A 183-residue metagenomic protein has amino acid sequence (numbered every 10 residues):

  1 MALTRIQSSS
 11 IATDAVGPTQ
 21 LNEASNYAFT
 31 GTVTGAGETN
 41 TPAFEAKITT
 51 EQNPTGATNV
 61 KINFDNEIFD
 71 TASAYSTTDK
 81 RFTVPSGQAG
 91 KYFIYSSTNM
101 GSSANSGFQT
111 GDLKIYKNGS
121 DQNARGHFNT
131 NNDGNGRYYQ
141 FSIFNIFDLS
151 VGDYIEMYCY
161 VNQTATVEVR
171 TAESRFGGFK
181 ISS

Functional and structural regions predicted by a protein language model:
M1-N40: Fibrous stalk/shaft segments of extracellular and virion attachment machinery
T13, S86-A89, V151: Surface-exposed loops/turns
T30-S106, K117, R125-F128, D133 (+2 more regions): Terminal (often C-terminal
Q109-G111, D153: Short beta-strand/loop motifs in extracellular/secreted proteins, especially within beta-sandwich accessory domains
L113-G119: Conserved aromatic beta-strand anchor motif in extracellular beta-sandwich/beta-rich domains
G136-Y154: Short, surface-exposed tryptophan/glycine-enriched loops that mediate extracellular molecular recognition
